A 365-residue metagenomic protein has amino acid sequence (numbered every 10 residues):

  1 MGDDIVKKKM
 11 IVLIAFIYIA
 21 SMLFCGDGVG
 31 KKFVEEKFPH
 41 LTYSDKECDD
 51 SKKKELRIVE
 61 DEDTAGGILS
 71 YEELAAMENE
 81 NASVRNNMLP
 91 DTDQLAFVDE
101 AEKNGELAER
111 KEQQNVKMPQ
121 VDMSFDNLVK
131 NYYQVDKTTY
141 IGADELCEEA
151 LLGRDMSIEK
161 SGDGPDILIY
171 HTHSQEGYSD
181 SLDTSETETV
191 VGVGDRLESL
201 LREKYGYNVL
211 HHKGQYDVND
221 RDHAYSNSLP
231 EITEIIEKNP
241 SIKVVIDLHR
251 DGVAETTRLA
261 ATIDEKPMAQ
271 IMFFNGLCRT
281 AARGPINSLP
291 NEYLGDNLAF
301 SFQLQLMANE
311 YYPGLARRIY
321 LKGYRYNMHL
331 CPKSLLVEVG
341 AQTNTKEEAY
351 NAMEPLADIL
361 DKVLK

Functional and structural regions predicted by a protein language model:
G2-A76, V84: N-terminal membrane-targeting segments
I68-L168, S179: Non-catalytic propeptide/linker segments at domain boundaries
S174-G177, Q215-V218, R250-E255, L277-A281 (+2 more regions): Solvent-exposed loop/turn segments at secondary-structure junctions within structured extracellular/periplasmic domains
L182-A261: Catalytic-core regions of hydrolytic enzymes
T184-G192, D222-S226, N291-A299, T343-N351: Soluble non-cytosolic domains of exported or imported proteins
A254-P290: A short, glycine/acidic-enriched catalytic loop
Y293-Y320: Active-site-adjacent substrate-binding region of metalloamidase/peptidase-like peptide-processing proteins
G314-K365: Active-site-adjacent mobile loop/cap segments within catalytic or ligand-binding domains
